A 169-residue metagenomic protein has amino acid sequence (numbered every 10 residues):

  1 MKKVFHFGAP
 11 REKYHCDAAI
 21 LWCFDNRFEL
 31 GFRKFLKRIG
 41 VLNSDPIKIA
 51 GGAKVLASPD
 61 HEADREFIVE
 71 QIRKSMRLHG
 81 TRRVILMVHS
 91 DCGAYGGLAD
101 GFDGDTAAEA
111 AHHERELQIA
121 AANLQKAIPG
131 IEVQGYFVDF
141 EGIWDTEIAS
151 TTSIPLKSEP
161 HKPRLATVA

Functional and structural regions predicted by a protein language model:
M1-F32, G52-D64, M76-R83, G93-A169: Divalent-metal-activated hydrolytic enzyme cores
R33-I39: Short Gly/aromatic-enriched secondary-structure transition segments
V41-S44, I131: A structural micro-motif
N43-G52: A short beta-strand-loop structural module common to alpha/beta enzyme folds
R73: Extracellular and analogous surface-interaction loops
H89: Acidic/histidine-rich, metal-coordinating catalytic segments
